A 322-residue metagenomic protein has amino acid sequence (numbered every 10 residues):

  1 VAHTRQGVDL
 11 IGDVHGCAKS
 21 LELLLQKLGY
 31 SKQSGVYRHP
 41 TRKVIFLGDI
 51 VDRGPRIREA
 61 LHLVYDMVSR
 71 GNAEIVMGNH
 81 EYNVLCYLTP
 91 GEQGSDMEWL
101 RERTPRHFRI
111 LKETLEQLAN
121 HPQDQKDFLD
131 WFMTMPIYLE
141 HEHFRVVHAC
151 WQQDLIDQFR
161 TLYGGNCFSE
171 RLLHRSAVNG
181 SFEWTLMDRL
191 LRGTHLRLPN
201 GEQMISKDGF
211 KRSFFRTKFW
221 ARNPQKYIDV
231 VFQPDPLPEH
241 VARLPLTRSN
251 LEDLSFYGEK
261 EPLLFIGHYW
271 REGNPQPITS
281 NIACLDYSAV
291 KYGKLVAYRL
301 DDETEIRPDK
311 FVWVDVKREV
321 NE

Functional and structural regions predicted by a protein language model:
V1-L63: N-terminal active-site segment of His-dependent metallophosphoesterases
V1-T4, V36-Y37, H62-S69, P136-E140 (+2 more regions): A short acidic-Thr-Gly-centered motif at the start of a beta-strand
G7-H15, F144-C150, A283-L285: Active-site-proximal beta-strand elements of phosphoester/diester hydrolases
L10, V44-F46, I75-V76, R145 (+2 more regions): Residue-level marker for buried hydrophobic side chains located in beta-strands that build the well-ordered beta-sheet
D13, D49, G78-N79, F132 (+3 more regions): Divalent metal-coordination and catalytic microenvironments
C17-A18, D52-P55, H80-L85, Q153-D154 (+2 more regions): Active-site environment of divalent metal-dependent phosphoester hydrolases
G54-L61, D66-L196: Active-site neighborhood of divalent metal-dependent phosphoester bond hydrolases
G165-E322: Acidic, His/Gly-rich catalytic cores of divalent-metal-dependent hydrolytic chemistry
